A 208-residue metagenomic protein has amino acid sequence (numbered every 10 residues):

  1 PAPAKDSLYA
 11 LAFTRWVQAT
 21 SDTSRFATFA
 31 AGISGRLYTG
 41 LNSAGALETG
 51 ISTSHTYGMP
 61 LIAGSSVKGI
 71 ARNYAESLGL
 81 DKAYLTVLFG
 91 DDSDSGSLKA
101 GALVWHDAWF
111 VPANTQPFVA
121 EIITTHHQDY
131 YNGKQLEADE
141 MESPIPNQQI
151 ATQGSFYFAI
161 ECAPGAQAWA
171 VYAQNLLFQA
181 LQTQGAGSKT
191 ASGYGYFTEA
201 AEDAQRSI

Functional and structural regions predicted by a protein language model:
P1-I208: Small/polar/charged residue-enriched interaction surfaces, especially the RNA/DNA-contacting tracks of RNP/CRISPR
